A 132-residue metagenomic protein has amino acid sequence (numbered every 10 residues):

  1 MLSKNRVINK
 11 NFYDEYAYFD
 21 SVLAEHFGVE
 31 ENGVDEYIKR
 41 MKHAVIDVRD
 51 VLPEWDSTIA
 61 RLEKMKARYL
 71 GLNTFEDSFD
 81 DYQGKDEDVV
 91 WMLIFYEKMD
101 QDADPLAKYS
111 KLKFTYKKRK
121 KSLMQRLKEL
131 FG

Functional and structural regions predicted by a protein language model:
M1-R49, D56, W91-G132: Amphipathic alpha-helical interface elements
R49-Y82: Histidine-centered, metal-coordinating catalytic motifs and their short helical/loop contexts
L70-Q101: Short, compact, well-ordered microdomains
